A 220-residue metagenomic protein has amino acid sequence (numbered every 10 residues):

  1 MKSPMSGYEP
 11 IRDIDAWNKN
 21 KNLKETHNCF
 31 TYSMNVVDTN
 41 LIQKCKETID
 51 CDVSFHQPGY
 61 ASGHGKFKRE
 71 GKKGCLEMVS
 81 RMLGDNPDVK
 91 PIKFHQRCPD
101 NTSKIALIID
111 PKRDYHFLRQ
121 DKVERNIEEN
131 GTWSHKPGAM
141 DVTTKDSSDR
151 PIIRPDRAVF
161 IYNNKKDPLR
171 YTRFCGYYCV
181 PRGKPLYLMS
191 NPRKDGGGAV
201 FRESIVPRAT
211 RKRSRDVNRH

Functional and structural regions predicted by a protein language model:
M1-D88: Cysteine-nucleophile protease catalytic domains, especially the papain-like/related folds used in DUB/UBL proteases
N22-L23, R97, D167-L169: A general structural signal for short secondary-structure junctions and capping/turn motifs
H27, N101-S103, T172: Sequence-level motif detector for i,i+2 pairs with an aromatic at +2
A61-M140: ...with weaker cross-activation on analogous glycine-rich loops/strands in unrelated enzymes
N126-A209, R215, R219: Active-site or metal-binding loop neighborhoods of secreted/extracellular toxin and effector enzymes
